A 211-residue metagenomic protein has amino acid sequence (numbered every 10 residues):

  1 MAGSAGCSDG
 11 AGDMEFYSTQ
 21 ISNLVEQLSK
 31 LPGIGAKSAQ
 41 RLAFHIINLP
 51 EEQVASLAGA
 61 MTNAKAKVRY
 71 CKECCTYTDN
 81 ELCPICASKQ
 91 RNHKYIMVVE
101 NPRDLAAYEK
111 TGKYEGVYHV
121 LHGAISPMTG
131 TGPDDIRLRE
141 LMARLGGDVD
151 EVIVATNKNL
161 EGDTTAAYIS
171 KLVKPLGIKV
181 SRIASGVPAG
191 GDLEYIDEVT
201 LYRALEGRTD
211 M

Functional and structural regions predicted by a protein language model:
E15-I21, K30, Q40-L105: Cys/His-rich Zn2+-binding cysteine-cluster or related metal-binding knuckle/ribbon modules and their
S22-E26, Q40-F44, A55, G59 (+6 more regions): Solvent-exposed alpha-helical segments within well-ordered globular domains of core cellular machineries
P32, E51, A64, T76 (+3 more regions): Conserved phosphate/pyrophosphate-binding and hydrolysis machinery centered on Walker-type P-loop NTPases, extending
A39, S88-T156: Extended interfacial segments that mediate partner engagement and assembly in macromolecular machines
E115, M142-M211: Long C-terminal interaction/binding lobes of large macromolecular proteins
